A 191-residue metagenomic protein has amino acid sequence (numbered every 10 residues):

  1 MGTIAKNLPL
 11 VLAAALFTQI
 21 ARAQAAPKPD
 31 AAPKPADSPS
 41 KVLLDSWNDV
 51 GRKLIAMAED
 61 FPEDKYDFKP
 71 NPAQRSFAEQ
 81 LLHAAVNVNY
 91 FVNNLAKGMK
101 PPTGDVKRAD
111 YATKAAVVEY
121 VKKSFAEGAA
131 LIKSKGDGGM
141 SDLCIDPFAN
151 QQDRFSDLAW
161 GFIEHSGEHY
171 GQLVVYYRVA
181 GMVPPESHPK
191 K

Functional and structural regions predicted by a protein language model:
M1-L10: Bacterial N-terminal signal peptides that target proteins for export
P9-Q19: Bacterial N-terminal signal peptides
A21-A25: Boundary at the C-terminal end of the N-terminal hydrophobic targeting segment
A26-R52: Short N-terminal segments immediately surrounding and downstream of signal-peptide cleavage
P29-P39, G98-D110: Acidic/histidine-rich, surface-exposed loop or edge segments in extracytoplasmic proteins
L44-N48, I55, K65-V106, D146-K191: Short, contiguous alpha-helical
S46, A109-D146, D153-E168: Acidic/histidine-rich alpha-helical segments that form the ligand environment of transition-metal centers
D60-D67, L131-S141, V179-P185: Surface-exposed helix-capping loop/turn segments at secondary-structure junctions
